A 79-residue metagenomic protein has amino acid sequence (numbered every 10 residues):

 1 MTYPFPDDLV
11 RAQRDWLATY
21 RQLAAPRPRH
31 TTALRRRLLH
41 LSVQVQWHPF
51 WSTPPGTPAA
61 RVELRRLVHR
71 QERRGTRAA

Functional and structural regions predicted by a protein language model:
M1-A79: Extended, charge-rich alpha-helical interface modules
